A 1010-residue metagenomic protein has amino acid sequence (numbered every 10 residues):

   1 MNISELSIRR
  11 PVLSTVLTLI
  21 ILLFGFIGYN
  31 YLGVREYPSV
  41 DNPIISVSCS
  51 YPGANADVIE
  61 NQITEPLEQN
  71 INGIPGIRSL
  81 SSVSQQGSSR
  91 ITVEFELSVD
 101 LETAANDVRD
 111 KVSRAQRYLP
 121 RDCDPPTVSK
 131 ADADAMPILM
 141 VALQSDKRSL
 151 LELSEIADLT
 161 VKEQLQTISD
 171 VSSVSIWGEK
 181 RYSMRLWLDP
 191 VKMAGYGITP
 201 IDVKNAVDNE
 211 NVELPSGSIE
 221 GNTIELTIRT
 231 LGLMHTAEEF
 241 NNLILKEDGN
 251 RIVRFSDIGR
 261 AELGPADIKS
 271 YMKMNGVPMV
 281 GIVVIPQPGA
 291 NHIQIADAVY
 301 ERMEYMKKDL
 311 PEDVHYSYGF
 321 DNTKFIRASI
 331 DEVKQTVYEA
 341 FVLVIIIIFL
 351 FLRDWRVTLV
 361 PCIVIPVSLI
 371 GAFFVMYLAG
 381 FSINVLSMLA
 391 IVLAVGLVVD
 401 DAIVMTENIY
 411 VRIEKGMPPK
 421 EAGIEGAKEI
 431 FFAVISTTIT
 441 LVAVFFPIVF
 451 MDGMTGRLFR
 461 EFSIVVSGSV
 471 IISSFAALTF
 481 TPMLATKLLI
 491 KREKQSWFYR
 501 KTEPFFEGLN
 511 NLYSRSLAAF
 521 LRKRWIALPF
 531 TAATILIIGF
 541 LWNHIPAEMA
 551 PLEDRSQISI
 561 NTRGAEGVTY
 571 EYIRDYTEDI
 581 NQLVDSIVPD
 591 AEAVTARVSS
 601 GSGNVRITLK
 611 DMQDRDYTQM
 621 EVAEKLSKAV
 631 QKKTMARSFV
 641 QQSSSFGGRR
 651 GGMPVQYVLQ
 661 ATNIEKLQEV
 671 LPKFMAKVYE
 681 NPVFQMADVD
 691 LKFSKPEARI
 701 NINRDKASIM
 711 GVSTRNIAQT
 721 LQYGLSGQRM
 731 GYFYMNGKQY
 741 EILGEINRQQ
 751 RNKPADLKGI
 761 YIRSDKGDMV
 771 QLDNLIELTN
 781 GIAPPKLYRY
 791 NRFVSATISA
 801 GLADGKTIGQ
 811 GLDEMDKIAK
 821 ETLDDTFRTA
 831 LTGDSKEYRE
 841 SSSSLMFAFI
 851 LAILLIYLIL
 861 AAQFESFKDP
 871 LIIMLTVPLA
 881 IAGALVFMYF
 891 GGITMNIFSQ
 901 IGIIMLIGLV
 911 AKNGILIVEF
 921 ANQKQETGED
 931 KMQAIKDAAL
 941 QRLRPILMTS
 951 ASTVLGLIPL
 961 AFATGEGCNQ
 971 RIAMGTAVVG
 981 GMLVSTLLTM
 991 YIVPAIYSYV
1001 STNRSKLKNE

Functional and structural regions predicted by a protein language model:
M1-F341, R457, S644-F646, M653-P654 (+1 more regions): Membrane-proximal extracytoplasmic
N2-V34, I430, F498-A550, I607 (+1 more regions): Signature of alpha-helical transmembrane segments and their immediate interfacial
E5-V12, P288-N291, R327-N384, F450-M454 (+3 more regions): Interfacial segments of transmembrane alpha-helices in multi-pass membrane proteins
V12, I20-N55, R78, S113-C123 (+7 more regions): Transmembrane helices with small-residue packing motifs
Y305, D309, I326-Q335, F351-R353 (+6 more regions): Cytosolic juxtamembrane regions of multi-pass inner-membrane proteins
L359, M388, K632-K1008: C-terminal transmembrane helical bundles of large multi-pass transporters and their helix-start/helix-kink determinants
V395-I409, F431-F450, R457-Y499, V605 (+6 more regions): Transmembrane alpha-helices and their membrane-interface boundaries in multi-pass membrane transporters and channels
L512, T531-A629, K633-S638, F674 (+1 more regions): Juxtamembrane segments of multi-pass membrane proteins
